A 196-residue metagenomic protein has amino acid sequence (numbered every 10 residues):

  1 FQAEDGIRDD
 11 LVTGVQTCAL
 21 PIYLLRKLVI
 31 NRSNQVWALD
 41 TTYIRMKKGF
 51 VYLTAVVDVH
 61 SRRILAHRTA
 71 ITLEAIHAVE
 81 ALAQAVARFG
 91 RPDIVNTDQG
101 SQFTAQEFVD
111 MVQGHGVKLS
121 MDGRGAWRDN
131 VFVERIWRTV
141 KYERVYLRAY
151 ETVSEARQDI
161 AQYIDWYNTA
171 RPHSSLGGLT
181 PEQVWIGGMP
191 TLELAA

Functional and structural regions predicted by a protein language model:
F1-C18: Single conserved hydrophobic/aromatic residue that forms the stacking wall/gate of nucleotide- or nucleobase-binding
I30-L65, I71-L73: An active-site-proximal beta-strand-loop segment
D40, D58, L82, D98 (+4 more regions): Acidic active-site catalytic centers that drive phospho-/nucleotidyl reactions and related ester hydrolyses
G49, H67-F89, I94, S101-T104: Active-site beta-loop-alpha junctions of metal-dependent nucleic acid enzymes, especially the RNase H-like/DDE
S61-H67, L119-D122, Y146-L147: Short small-residue beta-strand/loop micro-motif enriched in glycine and branched aliphatics
R62, V95-D98: Buried hydrophobic side chains on well-structured beta-strands
T97-Q99, F103-V112, L119-K141, T152-A161 (+1 more regions): RNase H-like two-metal-ion nuclease catalytic core shared by retroviral integrases and related mobile-element nucleases
Q113-H115, T139-A196: C-terminal domain-tail junction helix/linker
